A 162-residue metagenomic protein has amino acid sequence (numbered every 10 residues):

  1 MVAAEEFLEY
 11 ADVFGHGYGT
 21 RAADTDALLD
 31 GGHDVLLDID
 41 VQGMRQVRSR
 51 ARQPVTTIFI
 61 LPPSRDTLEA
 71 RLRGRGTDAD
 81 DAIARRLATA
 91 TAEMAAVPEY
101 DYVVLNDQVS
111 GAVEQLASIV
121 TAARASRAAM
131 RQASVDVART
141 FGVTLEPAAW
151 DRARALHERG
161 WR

Functional and structural regions predicted by a protein language model:
M1-L8, R71-D78, S118-A122: Conserved AAA+ ATPase "sensor/coupling" helix adjacent to the nucleotide-binding pocket
M1-V35, V41-R45: ATP-dependent small-molecule kinase phosphotransfer cores that center on conserved nucleotide phosphate-binding segments
V2, R48-A51, R71-L72, D101 (+1 more regions): Short, flexible helix/strand-to-coil boundary loops that buttress conserved ligand/catalytic motifs in alpha/beta
A27-D30, S49-Q53, A95-V97: Conserved catalytic network of the ASCE P-loop NTPase/AAA+ motor domain
V35-V41, A51-G74, L105-N106: Conserved phosphate-donor/acceptor-positioning beta-strand/loop module used by diverse small-molecule
G43-Q46, T67, G111, Q115: Phosphate- and divalent-cation-binding pockets in alpha/beta enzyme and binding domains that engage nucleotide-derived
Q53-P54, R65-T67, R73-A95, S110-G111: Ras-like small GTPase catalytic G-domain
T77, A92-R162: NTP-dependent small-molecule kinase module
